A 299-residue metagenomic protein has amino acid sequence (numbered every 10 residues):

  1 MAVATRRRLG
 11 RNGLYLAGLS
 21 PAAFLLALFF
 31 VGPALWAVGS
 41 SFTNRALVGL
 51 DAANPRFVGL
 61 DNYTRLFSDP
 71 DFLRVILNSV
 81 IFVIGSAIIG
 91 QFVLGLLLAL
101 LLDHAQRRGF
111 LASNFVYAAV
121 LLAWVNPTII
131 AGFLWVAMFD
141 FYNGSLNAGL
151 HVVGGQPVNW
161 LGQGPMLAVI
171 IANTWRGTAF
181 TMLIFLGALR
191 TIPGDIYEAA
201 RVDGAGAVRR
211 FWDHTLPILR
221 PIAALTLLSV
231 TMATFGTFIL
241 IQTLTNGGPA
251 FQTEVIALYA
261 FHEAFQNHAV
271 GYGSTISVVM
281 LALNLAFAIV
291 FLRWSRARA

Functional and structural regions predicted by a protein language model:
M1-G10: Short, Lys/Arg-rich, polar N-terminal cytosolic tail immediately upstream of the first transmembrane signal-anchor
L14-A299: A structural signal for multi-pass alpha-helical bundles of membrane permease subunits that mediate small-molecule
